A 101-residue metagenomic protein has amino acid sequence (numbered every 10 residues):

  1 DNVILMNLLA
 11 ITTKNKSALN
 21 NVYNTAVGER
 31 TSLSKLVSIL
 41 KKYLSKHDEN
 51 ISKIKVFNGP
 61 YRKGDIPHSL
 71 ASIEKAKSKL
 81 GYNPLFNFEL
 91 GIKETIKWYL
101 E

Functional and structural regions predicted by a protein language model:
D1-E101: C-terminal substrate-binding subdomain of Rossmann-fold SDR/epimerase-dehydratase oxidoreductases
